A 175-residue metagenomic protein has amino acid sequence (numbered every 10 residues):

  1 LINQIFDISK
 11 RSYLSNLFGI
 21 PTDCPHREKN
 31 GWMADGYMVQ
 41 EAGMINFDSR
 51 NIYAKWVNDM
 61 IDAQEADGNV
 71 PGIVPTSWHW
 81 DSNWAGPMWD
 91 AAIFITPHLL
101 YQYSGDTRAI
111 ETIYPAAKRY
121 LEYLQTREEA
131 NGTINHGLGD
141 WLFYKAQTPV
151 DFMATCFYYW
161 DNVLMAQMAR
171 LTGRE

Functional and structural regions predicted by a protein language model:
L1, V70, I134, M168 (+1 more regions): Intrinsic structural disorder
L1-Q4, L142-P149, R174-E175: Proteins with a high burden of low-complexity, intrinsically disordered sequence enriched in S/T/G/P/A and R, requiring
L1-T126, N131, L138: Substrate-binding groove/exosite segments of carbohydrate-active enzymes
H98-L99, L142-F143, L164-M165: A short small-residue
A109-I110, Q125, L142-F143, V150-F157: Hydrophobic alpha-helical and helix-loop surface patches within well-folded domains that function as non-catalytic
I134, L138, Y144-K145: Terminal low-complexity, poorly structured segments
T148-E175: Active-site neighborhood of glycoside hydrolase catalytic domains
